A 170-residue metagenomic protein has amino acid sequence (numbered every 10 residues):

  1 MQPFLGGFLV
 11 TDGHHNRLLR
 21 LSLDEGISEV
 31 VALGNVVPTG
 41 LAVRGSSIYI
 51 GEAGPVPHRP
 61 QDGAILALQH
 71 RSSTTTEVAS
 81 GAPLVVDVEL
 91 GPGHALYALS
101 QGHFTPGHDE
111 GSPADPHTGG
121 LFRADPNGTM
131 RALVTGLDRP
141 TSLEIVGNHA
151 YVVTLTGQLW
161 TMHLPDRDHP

Functional and structural regions predicted by a protein language model:
M1-F8, G34-V56, D62, S80-L96 (+2 more regions): Beta-rich, blade/repeat-based domains predominating in secreted/periplasmic proteins but also intracellular
H14-R17, P83, H103, G157-Q158: Loop/turn residues immediately N-terminal
R17, S22, R44, G91 (+1 more regions): Post-signal peptide N-terminal regions of Sec-secreted extracellular proteins
R17-R20, G63-A67, G119-F122, Q158-W160: A short loop-to-beta-strand structural motif that recurs across blades of beta-propeller domains
L21-G26, L68-S73, A124-T129, H163-R167: Short loop/turn segments that connect beta-strands within beta-propeller blades
G26-A32, S73-A79, G128-V134: A short beta-strand motif characteristic of beta-propeller blades
I50-D62, A98-H117, M162-R167: Short, conserved, GDST-rich strand-edge loop motifs in beta-rich repeat architectures
G107-E110, A114-G157, H163-D168: C-terminal closing repeat unit and adjoining cap/tail of repeat-based domains
